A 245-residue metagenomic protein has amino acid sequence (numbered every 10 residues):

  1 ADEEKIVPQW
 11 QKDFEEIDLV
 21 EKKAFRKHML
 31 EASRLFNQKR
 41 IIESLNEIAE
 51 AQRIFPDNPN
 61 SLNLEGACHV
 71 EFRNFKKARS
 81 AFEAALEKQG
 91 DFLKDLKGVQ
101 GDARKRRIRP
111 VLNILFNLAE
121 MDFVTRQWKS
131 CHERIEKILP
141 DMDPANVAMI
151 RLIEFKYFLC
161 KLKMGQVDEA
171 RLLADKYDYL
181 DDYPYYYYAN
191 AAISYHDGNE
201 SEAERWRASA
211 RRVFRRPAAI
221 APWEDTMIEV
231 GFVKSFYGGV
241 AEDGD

Functional and structural regions predicted by a protein language model:
A1-L64, F232-V233, Y237-V240, D245: N-terminal leader/linker segments that initiate helical-solenoid repeat arrays
E4-Q9, E202-D245: Terminal, low-structured helical/coil segments at or just beyond the last alpha-helical repeat
F14-L19, A49-P56, E83-D95, G101-R107 (+3 more regions): Solenoid-like repeat scaffolds
R26, N60, K94, N113 (+3 more regions): Start-of-helix register in tetratricopeptide repeats
Q38, F72, T125, M164 (+1 more regions): Structural motif corresponding to the intra-repeat A-B loop/turn of tetratricopeptide repeats
